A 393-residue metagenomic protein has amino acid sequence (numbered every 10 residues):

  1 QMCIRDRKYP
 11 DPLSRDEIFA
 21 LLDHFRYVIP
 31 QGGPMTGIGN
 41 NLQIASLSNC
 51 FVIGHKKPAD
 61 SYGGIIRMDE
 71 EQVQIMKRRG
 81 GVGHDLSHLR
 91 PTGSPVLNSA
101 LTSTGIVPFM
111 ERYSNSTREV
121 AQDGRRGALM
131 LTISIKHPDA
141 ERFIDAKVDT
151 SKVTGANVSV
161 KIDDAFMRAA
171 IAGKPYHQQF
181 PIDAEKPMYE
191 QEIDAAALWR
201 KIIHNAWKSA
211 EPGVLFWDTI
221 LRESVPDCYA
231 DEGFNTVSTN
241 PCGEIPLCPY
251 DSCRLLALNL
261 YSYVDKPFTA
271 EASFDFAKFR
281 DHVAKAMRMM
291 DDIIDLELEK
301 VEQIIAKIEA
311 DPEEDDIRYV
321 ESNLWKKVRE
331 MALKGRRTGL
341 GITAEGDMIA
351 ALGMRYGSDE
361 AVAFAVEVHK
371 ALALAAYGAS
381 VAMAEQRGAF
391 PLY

Functional and structural regions predicted by a protein language model:
Q1, R5-Y393: Extended catalytic cores of very large enzyme megasubunits
